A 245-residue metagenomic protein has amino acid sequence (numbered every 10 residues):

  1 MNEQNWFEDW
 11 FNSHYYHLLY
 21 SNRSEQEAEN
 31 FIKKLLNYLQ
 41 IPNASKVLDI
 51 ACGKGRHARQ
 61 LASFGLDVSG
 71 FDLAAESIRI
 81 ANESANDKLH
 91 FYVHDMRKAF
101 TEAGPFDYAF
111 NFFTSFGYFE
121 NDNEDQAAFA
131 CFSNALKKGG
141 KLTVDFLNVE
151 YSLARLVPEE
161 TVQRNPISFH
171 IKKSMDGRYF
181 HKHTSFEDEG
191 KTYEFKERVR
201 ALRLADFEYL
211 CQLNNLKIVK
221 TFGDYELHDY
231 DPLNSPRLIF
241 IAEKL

Functional and structural regions predicted by a protein language model:
M1-P42: Conserved class I S-adenosyl-L-methionine
A44-A51: Conserved class I S-adenosyl-L-methionine
R56-A99: Class I SAM-dependent methyltransferase SAM/SAH-binding core
F100-A109: A short acidic, Gly/Pro-enriched loop at the edge of an enzyme's catalytic core that lines a small-molecule cofactor
F112-T114: Residues lining the SAM
Q126-K138: A short glycine-rich, Lys/Arg-flanked "PGG" loop and its adjoining helix->strand segment in the class I
T143-L210: SAM-dependent methyltransferase
D206-L245: C-terminal lobe and adjacent flexible extensions of AdoMet/dcAdoMet transferase-like proteins
